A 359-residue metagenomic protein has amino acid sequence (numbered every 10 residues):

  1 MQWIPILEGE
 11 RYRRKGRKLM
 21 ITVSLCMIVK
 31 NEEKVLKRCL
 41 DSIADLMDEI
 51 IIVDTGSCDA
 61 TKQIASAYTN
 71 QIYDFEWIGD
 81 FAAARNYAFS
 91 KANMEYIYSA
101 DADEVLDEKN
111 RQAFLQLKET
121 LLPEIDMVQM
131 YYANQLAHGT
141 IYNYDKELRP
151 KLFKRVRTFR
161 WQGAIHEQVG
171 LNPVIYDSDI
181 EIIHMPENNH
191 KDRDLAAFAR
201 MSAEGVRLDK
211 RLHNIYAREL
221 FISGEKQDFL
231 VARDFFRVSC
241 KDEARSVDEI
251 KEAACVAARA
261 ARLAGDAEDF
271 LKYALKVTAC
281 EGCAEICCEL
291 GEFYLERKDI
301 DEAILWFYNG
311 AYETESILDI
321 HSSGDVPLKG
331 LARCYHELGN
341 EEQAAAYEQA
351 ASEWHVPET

Functional and structural regions predicted by a protein language model:
T22-S24: Cell-envelope/extracellular polymer assembly enzymes that use nucleotide-activated donors
C26-L46: Short, well-formed alpha-helical segments that are part of the catalytic scaffolds of diverse glycosyltransferases
K34-K37, D59-Y68, K109: Acidic helix N-cap motif at the loop->helix transition within catalytic regions of sugar-transfer enzymes
S42, D54-I64, W77, D101: A conserved acidic beta->alpha catalytic loop
Q63-Y87, K91: Conserved donor nucleotide-binding strand/loop of the catalytic core
A83-F89, A100, D107-V231, F236: Catalytic-site signature of metal-activated, phosphate-bearing donor transferases, centered on the GT-A/GT-A-like
I97: Short aromatic/hydrophobic "clamp" motif used to bind/position activated sugar donors
